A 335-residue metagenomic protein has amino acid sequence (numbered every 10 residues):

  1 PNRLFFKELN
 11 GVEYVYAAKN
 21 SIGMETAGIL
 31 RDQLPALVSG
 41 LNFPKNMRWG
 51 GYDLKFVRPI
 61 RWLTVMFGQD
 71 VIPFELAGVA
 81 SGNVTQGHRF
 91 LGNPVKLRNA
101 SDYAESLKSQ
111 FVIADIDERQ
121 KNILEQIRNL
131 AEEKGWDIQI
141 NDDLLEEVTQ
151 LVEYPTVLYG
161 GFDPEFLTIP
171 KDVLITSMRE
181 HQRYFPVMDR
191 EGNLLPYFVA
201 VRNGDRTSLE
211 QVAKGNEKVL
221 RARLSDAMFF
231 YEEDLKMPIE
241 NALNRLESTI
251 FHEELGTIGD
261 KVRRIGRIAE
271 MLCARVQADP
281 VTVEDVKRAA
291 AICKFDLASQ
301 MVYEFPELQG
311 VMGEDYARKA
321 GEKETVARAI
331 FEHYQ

Functional and structural regions predicted by a protein language model:
P1-L167, L174: Long, basic N-terminal domains or extensions that often function in RNA/ssDNA interaction or organelle/cellular
K7-Y16, A80, L124-E125, M237-R245 (+1 more regions): Short, conserved phosphate-binding/catalytic loop or strand-edge motifs used in phosphoryl-/nucleotidyl-transfer
Y16-N20, K108-I113, R128-E133, V199-R206 (+4 more regions): Glycine- and acidic
I22, L54, G68-I72, G78-S81 (+6 more regions): Short, glycine-/Ser/Thr-/acidic-enriched flexible segments
S39-M47, I72, I116-R119, E132-I140 (+8 more regions): Intrinsically disordered or highly flexible coil/loop and linker segments, enriched in small and charged/polar residues
V57, R61, M237-I250, D260-I268 (+1 more regions): Core structural elements
I140-T257, R263: Catalytic nucleotidyl-transfer cores of nucleotide-processing enzymes
D260, L272-Q335: Divalent metal-dependent catalytic cores for phosphoryl transfer on phosphate-bearing substrates
